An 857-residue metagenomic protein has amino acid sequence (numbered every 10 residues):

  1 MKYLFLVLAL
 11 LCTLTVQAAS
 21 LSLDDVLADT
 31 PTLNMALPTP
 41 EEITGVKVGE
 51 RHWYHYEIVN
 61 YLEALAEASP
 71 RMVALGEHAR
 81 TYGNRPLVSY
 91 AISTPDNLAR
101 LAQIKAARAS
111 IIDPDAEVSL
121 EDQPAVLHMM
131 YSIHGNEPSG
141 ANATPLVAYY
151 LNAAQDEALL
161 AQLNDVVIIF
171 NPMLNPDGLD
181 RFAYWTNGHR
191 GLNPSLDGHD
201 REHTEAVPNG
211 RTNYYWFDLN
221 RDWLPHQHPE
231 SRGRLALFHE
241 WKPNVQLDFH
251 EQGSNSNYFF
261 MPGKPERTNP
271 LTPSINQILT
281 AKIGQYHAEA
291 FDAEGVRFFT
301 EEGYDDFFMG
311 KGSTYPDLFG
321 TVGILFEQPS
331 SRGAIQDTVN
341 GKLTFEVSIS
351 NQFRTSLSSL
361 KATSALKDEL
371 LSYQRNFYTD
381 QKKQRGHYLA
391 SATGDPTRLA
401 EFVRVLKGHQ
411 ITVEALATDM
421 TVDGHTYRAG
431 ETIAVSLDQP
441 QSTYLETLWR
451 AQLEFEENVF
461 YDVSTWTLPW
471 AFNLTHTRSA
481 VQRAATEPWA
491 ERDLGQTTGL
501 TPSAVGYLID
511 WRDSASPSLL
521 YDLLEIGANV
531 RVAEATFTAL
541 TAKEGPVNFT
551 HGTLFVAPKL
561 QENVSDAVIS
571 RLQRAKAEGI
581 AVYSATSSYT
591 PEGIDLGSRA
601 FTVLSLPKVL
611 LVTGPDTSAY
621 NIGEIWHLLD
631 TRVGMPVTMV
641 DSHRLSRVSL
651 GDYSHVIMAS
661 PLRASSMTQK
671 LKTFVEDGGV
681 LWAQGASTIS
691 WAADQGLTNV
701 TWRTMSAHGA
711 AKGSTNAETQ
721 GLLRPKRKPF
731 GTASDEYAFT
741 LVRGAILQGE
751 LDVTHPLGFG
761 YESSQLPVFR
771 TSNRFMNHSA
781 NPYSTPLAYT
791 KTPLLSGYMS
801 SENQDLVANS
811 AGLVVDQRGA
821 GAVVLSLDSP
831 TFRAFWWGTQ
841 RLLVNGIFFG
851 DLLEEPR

Functional and structural regions predicted by a protein language model:
F5-T13: Bacterial N-terminal signal peptides
L14-A18: Sec/Tat signal peptide C-region and signal peptidase I cleavage site
A19-P138, P145-A154, L159-V166, Y215 (+8 more regions): Intrinsic-disorder/low-complexity accessory segments
A148, D165-G188, N193: Carboxylate/His-rich catalytic cores and anion/metal-binding grooves
P172-N175, T186, F249-S256, S687-T688: Short, solvent-exposed turn/loop segments enriched in Gly/Ser/Thr/Pro and often Arg
Y184-E202, L224, H228-E230, P243 (+1 more regions): Active-site cavity-forming subdomains of large catalytic enzyme subunits
H199-F217: Aromatic- and acidic-residue-enriched carbohydrate-binding clefts of CAZyme catalytic domains
